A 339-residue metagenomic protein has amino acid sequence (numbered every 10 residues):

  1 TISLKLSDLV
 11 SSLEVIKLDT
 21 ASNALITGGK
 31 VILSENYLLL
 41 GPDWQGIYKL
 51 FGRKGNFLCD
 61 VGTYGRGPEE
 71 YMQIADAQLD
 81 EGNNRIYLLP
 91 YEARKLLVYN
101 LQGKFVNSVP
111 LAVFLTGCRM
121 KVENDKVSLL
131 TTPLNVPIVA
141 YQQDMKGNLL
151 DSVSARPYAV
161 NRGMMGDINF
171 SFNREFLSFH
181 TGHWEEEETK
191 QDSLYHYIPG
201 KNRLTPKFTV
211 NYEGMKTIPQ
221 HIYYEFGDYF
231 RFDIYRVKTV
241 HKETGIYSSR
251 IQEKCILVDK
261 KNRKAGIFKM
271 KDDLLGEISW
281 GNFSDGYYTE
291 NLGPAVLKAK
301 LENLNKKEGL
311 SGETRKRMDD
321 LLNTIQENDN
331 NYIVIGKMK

Functional and structural regions predicted by a protein language model:
I2-T27: A short helix->beta-strand "capping" segment at the edge of beta-propeller domains
D19-G28, I47, N56-N83, P90: Blade-loop segments of beta-propeller domains
T27-K30, Y71-A77, F114-V122, V160-N169 (+2 more regions): Repeated scaffold domains used in trafficking and secretory/extracellular systems, primarily beta-propellers
S34-D43, N84-P90, D125-P133, N173-E188 (+2 more regions): Short beta-strand elements that form the blades of beta-propeller/WD-repeat-like and other beta-sheet-rich scaffold
Q73-I74, L89-I138, L149-G163: Asp-box/WD-like beta-propeller blade repeats and closely related beta-sheet repeat scaffolds
V139-K146, K190-Y197, I246-K261, D329-K337: Beta-propeller blade signature
T205-I222, K254-G286: Conserved blade-ending motifs and adjacent loop-strand segments that build the rim/top face of beta-propeller domains
D285-K339: Blade-level signature of beta-propeller repeat domains, shared across WD40, Kelch, NHL, RCC1 and BNR/Asp-box propellers
